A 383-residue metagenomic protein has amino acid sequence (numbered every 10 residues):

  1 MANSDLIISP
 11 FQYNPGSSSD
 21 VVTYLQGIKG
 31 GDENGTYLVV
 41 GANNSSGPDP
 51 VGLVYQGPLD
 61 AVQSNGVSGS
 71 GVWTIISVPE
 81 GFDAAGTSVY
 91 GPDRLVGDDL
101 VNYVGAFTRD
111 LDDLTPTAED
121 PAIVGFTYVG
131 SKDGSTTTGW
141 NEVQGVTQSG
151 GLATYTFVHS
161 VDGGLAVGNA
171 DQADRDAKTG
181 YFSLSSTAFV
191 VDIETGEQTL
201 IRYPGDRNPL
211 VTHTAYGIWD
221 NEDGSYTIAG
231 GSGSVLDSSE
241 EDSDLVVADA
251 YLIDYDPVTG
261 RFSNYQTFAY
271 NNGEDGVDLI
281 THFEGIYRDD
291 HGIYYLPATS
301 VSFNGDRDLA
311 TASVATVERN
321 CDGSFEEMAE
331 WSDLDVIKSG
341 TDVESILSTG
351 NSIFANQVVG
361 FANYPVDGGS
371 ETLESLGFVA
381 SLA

Functional and structural regions predicted by a protein language model:
M1-A383: Residue-level hotspots at or immediately adjacent to binding/recognition sites across diverse folds
